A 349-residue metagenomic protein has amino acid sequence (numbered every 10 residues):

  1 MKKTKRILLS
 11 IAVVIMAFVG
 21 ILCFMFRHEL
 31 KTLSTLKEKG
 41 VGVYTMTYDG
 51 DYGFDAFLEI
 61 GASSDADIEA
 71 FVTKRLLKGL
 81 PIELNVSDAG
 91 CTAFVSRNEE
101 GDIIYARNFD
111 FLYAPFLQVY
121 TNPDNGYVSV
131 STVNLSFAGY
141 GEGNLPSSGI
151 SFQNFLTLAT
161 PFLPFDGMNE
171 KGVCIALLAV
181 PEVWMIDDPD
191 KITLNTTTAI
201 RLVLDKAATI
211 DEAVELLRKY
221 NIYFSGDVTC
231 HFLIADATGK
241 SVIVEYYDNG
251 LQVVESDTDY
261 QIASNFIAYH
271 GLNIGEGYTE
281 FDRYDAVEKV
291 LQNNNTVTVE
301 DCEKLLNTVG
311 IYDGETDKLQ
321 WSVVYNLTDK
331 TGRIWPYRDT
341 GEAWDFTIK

Functional and structural regions predicted by a protein language model:
M1-K3: N-terminal secretory signal peptides that target proteins for export/translocation
K5-R201, D205-K206, V297-K349: N-terminal mature-domain region immediately after signal-peptide cleavage in secreted/organellar precursors
N195, T209-E212, R283: Short amphipathic alpha-helical segments
I200-A207, E212-R218, I222: Short N-terminal edge-element motif at the start of the domain
D227-Y269, Y278: Extended amphipathic alpha-helical segments with heptad-repeat/coiled-coil character used for oligomerization, fusion
T258-E300, G314, W321-V324, T331-W335: Long, His/Glu/Asp-enriched segments that create or flank divalent metal/ion-associated functional microenvironments
